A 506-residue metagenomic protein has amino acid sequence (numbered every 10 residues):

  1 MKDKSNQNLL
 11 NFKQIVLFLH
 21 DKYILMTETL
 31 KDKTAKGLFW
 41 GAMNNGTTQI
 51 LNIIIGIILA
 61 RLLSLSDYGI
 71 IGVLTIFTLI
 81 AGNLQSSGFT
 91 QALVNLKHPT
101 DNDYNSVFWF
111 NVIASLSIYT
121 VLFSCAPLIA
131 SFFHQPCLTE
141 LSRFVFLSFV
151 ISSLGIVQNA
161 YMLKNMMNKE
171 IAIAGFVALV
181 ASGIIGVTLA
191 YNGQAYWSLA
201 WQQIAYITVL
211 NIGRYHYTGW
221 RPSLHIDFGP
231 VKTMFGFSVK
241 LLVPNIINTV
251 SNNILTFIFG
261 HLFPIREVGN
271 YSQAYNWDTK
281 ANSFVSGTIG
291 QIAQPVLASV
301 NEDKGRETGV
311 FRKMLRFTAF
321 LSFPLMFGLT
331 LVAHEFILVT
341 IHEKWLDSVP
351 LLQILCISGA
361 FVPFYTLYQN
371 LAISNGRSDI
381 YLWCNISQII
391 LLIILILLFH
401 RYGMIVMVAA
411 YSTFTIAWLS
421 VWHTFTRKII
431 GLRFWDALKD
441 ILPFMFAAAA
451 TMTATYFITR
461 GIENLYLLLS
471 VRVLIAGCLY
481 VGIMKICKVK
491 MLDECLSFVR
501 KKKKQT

Functional and structural regions predicted by a protein language model:
M1-I53, Q91-V94, H98-W109, L138 (+4 more regions): N-terminal membrane topogenesis motif
K2, N8-I24, G46, I53 (+7 more regions): Alpha-helical transmembrane segments of multi-pass membrane transport and lipid-handling proteins
K2-E28, R427-F434, I441, Y456-T506: Membrane-proximal transmembrane or re-entrant/amphipathic helices at the cytosolic face
L9-D21, L30-F89, I113-A126, S148 (+4 more regions): Signature of the first transmembrane helix
L10, F18-E28, T34, K169 (+6 more regions): Interhelical loop/hinge segments that connect adjacent transmembrane helices in multipass membrane
G37-N52, L199-Q202, Y206, L210 (+7 more regions): Transmembrane helical elements of multi-pass membrane transporters/channels
T48-N52, G56, T75-T78, G82-V94 (+10 more regions): Short runs within selected transmembrane alpha-helices of multi-pass transporters and secretion channels
N52, N83-D101, L163-K164, A274 (+2 more regions): Helix-loop junctions and terminal segments of transmembrane helices in multi-pass membrane transport/translocation
